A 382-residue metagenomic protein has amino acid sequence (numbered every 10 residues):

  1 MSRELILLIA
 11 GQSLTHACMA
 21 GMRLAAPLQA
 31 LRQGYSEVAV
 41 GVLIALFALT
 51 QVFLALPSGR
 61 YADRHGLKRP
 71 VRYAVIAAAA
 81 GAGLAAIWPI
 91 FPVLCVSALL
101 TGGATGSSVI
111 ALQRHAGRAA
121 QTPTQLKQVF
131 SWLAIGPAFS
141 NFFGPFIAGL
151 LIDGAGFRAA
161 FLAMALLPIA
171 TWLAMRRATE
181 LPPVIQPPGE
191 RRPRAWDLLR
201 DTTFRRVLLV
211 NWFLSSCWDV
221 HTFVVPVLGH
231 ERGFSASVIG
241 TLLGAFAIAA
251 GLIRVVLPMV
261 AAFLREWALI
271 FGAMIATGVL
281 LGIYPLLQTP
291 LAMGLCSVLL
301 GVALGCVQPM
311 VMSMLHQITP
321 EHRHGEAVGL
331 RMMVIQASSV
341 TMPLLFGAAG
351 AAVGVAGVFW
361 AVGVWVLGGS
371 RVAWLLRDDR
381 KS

Functional and structural regions predicted by a protein language model:
M1-S2, E180-L208: Juxtamembrane intracellular "pre-TM" segments in multi-pass secondary transporters
S2-A48, R205-V210, S215-R232: Helix-loop boundary and gating motifs at the non-cytosolic
A48-L56, N141-F142, A247-V255, S339-V340: Residue-level signature of mid-helix packing/kink "hotspots" within the transmembrane helices of 12-pass Major
L54-G66, I152, I253-R265, G350: Helix-to-loop junctions at the C-terminal end of transmembrane segments in multipass secondary transporters
R69-G83, A165, A268-I283: Structural signature of the two symmetry-related core transmembrane helices
P92-L100, L291-L299: Paired small-residue
L99-G136: Cytoplasmic helix-loop-helix junction between adjacent transmembrane helices in 12-TM secondary transporters
A165-V184, G369-R377: C-terminal membrane-cytosol helix-exit motif in multi-pass small-molecule transporters
